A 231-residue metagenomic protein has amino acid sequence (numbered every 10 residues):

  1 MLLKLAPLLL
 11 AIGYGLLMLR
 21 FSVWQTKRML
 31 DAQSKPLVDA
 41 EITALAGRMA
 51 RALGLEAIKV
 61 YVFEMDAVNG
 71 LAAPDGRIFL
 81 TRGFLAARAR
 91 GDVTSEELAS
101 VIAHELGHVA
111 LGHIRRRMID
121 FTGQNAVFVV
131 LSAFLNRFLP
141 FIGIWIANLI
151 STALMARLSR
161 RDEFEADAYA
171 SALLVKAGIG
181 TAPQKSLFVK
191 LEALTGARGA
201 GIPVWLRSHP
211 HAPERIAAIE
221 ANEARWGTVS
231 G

Functional and structural regions predicted by a protein language model:
M1-L9: Feature marks short, highly hydrophobic, charge-poor N-terminal signal-anchor/signal peptide-like helices that anchor
L8-L17: Alpha-helical membrane-embedded segments
L17-I102, L106, A110-I114, K176-A177 (+1 more regions): Peri-catalytic and regulatory segments of divalent metal-dependent proteins
M18, N136-F188, V204, E214-I216: Metalloprotease/metallohydrolase-associated module, dominated by Zn2+-dependent proteases
A46, L80, A166, H211-I216: Residue-level signature of catalytic and energy-coupling elements of molecular machines, predominantly ATP/GTP-dependent
R51-G76, A170-G231: Active-site-proximal gating segments in proteases and membrane effectors
G112-N148, Q184-A193: Post-HEXXH active-site segment of zinc metalloproteases
